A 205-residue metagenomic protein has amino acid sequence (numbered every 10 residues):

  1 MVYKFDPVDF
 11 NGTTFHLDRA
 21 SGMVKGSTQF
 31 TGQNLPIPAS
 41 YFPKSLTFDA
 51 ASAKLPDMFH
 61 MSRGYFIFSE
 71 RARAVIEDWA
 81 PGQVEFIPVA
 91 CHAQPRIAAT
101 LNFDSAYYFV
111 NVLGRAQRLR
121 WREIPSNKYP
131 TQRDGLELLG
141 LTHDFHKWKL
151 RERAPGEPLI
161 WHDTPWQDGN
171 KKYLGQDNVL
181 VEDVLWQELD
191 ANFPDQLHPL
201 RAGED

Functional and structural regions predicted by a protein language model:
M1-D205: Phosphate/anion-contacting hairpin/loop surfaces
